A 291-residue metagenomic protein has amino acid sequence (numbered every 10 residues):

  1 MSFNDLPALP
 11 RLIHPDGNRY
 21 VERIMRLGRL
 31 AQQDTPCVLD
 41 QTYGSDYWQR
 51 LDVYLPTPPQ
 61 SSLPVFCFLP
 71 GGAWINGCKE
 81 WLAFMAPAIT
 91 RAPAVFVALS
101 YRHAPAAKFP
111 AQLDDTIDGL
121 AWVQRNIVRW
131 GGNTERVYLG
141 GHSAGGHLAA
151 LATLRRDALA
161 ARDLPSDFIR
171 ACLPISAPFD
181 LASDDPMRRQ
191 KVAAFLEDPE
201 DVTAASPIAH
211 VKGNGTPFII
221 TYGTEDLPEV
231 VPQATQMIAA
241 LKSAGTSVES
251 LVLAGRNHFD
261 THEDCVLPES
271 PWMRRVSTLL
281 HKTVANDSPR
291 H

Functional and structural regions predicted by a protein language model:
M1-H291: Alpha/beta-hydrolase superfamily serine-hydrolase fold, recognizing
